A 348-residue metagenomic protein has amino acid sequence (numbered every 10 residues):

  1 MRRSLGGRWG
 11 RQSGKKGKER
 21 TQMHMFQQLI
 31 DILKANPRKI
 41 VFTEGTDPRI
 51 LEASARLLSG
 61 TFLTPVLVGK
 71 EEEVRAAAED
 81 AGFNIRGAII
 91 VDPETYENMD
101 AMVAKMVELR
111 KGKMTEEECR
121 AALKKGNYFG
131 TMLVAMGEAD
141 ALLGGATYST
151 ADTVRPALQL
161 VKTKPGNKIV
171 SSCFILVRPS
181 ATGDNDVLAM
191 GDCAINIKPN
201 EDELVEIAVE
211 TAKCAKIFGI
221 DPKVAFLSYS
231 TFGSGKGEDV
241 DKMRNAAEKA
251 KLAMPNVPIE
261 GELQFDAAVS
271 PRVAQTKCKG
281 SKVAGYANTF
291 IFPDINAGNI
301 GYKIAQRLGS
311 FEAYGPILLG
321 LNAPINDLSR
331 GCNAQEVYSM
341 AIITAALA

Functional and structural regions predicted by a protein language model:
R2-M23: Short, Lys/Arg-enriched N-terminal segments with co-localized hydrophobic residues within the first ~10-30 amino acids
M23-A284, T289-A348: Anion-binding alpha/beta catalytic cores of soluble intermediary-metabolism enzymes, centered on
